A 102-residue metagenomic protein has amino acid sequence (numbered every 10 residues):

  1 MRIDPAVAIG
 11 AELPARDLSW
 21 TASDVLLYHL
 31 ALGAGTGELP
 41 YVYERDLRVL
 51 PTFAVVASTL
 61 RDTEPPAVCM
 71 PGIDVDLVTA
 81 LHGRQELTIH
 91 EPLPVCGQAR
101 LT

Functional and structural regions predicted by a protein language model:
M1-R84: Hot-dog-fold acyl-thioester-processing enzymes
A80-T102: Hydrophobic beta-sheet segments that form the core/acyl-binding groove of ACP/CoA-dependent acyl-chain-processing
